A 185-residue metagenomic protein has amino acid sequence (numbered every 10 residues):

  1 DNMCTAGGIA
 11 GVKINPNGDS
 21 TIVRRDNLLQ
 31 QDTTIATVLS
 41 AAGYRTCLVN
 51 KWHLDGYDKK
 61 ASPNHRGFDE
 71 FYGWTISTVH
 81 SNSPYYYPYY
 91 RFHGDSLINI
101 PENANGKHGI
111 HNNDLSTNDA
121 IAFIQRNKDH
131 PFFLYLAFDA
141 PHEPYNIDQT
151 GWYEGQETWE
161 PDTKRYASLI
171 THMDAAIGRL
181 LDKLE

Functional and structural regions predicted by a protein language model:
D1, L48-A61, W74-T78, Y135-N146: Short, solvent-exposed turn/loop segments enriched in Gly/Ser/Thr/Pro and often Arg
D1-T34, V38-C47, D58, R66 (+3 more regions): Active-site segment of extracytoplasmic enzymes that catalyze sulfate/phosphate-ester chemistry
T5, L97-L136, H172: Catalytic-adjacent loop/helix segments of enzymes that bind and process anionic phosphate/sulfate esters
D19-L28, I98-D114, E157-H172: The substrate-binding groove and active-site-proximal loops of carbohydrate-active enzymes, especially glycoside
I35-V38, R45-N50, E70-G73, F132-A137 (+1 more regions): Structural recognition of the beta-strand scaffold that forms the well-ordered cores of secreted hydrolase catalytic
A41-R45, Q125-F132, L181-E185: Secondary-structure transition into beta-strands, especially the periplasmic turns and strand N-termini that construct
P84-Y87, A120-Y166: Active-site His/acidic residue clusters
A137, H172-E185: Metal-dependent active-site segment of extracytoplasmic phospho-/sulfohydrolases and closely related
